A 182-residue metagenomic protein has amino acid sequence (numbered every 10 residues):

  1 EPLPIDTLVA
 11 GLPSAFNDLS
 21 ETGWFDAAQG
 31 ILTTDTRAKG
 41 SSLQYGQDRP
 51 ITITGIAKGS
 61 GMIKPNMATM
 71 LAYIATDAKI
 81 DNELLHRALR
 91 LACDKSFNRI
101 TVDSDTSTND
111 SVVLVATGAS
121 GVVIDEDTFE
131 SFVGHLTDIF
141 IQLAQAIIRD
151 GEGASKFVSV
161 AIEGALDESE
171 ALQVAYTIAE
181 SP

Functional and structural regions predicted by a protein language model:
E1-F97, S107: Glycine-rich, mobile lid/loop segments that gate access to catalytic sites or pores
E21-A28, F97-N109, Q142-S159: Flexible, glycine/charged-enriched surface loops at secondary-structure junctions
I31, Q44, I74, L114-V115 (+2 more regions): Generic structural hydrophobic/aromatic packing signal, biased to beta-strands
T52-G55, Y73, T101, V113-L114 (+3 more regions): Structured core elements
D81-L143: Acidic, glycine-rich loop-and-beta core segments that form the ion-binding/anion-interacting portion of active sites
T117-P182: A glycine- and small/hydrophobic-rich beta-loop-beta segment that serves as a flexible "lid/hinge" or phosphate-binding
